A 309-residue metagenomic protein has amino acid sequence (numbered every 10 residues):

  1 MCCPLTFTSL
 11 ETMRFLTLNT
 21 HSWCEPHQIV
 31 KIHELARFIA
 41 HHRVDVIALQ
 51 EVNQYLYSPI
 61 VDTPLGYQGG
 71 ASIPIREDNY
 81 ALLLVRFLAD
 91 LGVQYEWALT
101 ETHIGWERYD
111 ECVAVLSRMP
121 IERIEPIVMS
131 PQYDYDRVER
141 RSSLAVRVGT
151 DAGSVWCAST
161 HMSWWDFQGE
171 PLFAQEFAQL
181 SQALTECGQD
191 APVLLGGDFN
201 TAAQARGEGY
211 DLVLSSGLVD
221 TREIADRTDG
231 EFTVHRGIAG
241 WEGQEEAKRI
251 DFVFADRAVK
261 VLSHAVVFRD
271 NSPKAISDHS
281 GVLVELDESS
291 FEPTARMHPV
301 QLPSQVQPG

Functional and structural regions predicted by a protein language model:
C2-V46, R76, A89, Q94-G309: Active-site regions of metal-assisted phosphoester/phosphodiester hydrolases, unifying DNase/endonuclease modules
E25, L56-E77: Short, flexible/disordered intra-domain loops and linkers
E51: Walker B catalytic acidic pair
Q54-Y57, A202-A203: Short, active-site-adjacent cap segments at secondary-structure transitions
Q68-G70, A81-E96: Charged, glycine-enriched surface loops/patches that mediate electrostatic binding to polyanionic ligands
